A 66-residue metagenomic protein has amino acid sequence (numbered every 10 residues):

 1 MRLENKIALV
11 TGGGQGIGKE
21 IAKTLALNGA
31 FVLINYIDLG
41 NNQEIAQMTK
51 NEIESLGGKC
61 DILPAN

Functional and structural regions predicted by a protein language model:
M1-L9: Flexible N-terminal pre-Rossmann segment of NAD(P)-dependent oxidoreductases
I7, F31, K59-D61: Structural signature of beta-strand start/N-cap positions in the alpha/beta core of ABC transporter nucleotide-binding
I7, G14-G16, D38: Conserved glycine-rich cofactor-binding loop
L25: Aromatic pocket-lining residues of Rossmann-like dinucleotide-binding sites
A30-A46: Conserved glycine-rich Rossmann-like NAD(P)H-binding loop of the short-chain dehydrogenase/reductase
I53-N66: Rossmann-fold cofactor-recognition segment
